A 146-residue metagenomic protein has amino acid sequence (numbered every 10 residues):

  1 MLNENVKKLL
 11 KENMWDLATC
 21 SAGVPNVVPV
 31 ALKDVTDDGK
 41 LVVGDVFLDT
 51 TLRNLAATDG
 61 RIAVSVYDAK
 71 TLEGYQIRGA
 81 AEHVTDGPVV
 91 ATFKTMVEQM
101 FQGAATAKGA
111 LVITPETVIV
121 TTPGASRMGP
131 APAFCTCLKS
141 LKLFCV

Functional and structural regions predicted by a protein language model:
M1-V146: Binding-site signature for planar aromatic cofactors or substrates
